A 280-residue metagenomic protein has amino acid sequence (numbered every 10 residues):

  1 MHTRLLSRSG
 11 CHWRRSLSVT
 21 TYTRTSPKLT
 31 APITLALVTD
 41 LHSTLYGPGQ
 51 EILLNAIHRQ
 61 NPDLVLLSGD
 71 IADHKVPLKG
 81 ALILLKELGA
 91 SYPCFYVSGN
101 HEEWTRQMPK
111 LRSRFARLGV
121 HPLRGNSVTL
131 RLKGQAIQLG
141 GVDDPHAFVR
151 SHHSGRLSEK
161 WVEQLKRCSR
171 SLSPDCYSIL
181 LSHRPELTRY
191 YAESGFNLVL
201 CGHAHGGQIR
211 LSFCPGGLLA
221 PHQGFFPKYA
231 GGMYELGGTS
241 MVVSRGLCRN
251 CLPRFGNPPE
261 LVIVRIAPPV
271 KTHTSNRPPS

Functional and structural regions predicted by a protein language model:
M1-L17, Q208-G237, L252-N257: Alpha-helical membrane-targeting segments
M1-L84: N-terminal active-site segment of His-dependent metallophosphoesterases
C11, L35-E51, I71-K79, E102-R106 (+3 more regions): Acidic/histidine-rich helix-loop elements that form or flank divalent-metal/phosphate-binding sites at the catalytic
S26-K28, L41-S43, E103-L198, A204 (+1 more regions): Conserved catalytic scaffold of divalent metal-dependent phosphoesterases
T34, D63-L64, P93, A136 (+1 more regions): Residues at the starts of beta-strands that form the adenosine-phosphate
A36, L66, F95, I179 (+1 more regions): Hydrophobic "anchor" residues on beta-strands that sit immediately upstream of conserved functional sites
P48-R131: Core catalytic region of metal-dependent phosphoesterases/phosphodiesterases, especially metallo-beta-lactamase-like
V270-S280: A short, highly charged, low-complexity intrinsically disordered segment
